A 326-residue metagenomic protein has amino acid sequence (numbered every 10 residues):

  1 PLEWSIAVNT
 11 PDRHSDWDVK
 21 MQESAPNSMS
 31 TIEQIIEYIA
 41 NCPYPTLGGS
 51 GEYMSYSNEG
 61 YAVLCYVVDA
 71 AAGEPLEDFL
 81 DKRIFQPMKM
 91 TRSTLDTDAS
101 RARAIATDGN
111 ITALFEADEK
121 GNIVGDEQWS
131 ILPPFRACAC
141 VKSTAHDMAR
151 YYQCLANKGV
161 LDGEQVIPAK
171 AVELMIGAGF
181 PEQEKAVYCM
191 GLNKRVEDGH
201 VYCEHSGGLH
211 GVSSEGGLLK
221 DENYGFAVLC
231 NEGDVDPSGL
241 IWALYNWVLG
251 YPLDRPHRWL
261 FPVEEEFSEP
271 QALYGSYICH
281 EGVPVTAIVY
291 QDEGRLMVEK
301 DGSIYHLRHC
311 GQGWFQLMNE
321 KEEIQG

Functional and structural regions predicted by a protein language model:
P1-N58, A72-E74, R101-A106, N110-S130: Active-site-proximal loop and beta-strand segments within enzyme catalytic domains
L2, Y61, E232-V235: Solvent-exposed loop/turn segments at secondary-structure junctions within structured extracellular/periplasmic domains
W4, Q86, M90: Active-site micro-motifs of SAM-dependent methyltransferase domains
D12, E52, D69-E74, D78-K82 (+2 more regions): Catalytic loop of the DD-peptidase/beta-lactamase superfamily, centered on the K-T-G motif and neighboring
P26-E33, K89, L192, F226: A short, well-structured edge-of-sheet supersecondary motif
G60-C65, A149-R150: Well-ordered alpha-helical segments within folded domains of soluble proteins
D96-D98: Outer-membrane beta-barrel and related beta-rich outer-membrane complex signature in Gram-negative bacteria
